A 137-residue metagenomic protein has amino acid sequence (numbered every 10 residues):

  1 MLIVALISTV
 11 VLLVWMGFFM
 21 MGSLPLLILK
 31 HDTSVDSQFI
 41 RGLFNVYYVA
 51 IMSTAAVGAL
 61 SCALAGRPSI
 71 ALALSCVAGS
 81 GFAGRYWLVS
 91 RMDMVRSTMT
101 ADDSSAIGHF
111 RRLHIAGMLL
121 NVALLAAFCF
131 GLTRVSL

Functional and structural regions predicted by a protein language model:
M1-L137: Polytopic transmembrane helical bundles with strong interfacial aromatic enrichment
